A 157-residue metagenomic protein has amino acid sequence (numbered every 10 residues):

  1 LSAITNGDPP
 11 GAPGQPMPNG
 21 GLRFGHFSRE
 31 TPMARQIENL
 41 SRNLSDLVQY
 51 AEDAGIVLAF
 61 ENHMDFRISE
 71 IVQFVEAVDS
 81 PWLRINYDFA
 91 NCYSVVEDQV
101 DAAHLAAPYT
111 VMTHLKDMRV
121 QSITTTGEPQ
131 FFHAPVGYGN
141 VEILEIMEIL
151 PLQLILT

Functional and structural regions predicted by a protein language model:
L1-R84: Active-site acidic/histidine proton-transfer and metal-coordination neighborhood in alpha/beta enzyme cores
E30-A34, V57, N91, H133-Y138: The substrate-binding groove and active-site-proximal loops of carbohydrate-active enzymes, especially glycoside
Q49, D53, I68-W82, Y93-T157: Histidine-acidic metal/acid-base catalytic patches
F60, Y87-D88, K116: Active-site flanking residues adjacent to catalytic metal/cofactor-binding acidic residues
